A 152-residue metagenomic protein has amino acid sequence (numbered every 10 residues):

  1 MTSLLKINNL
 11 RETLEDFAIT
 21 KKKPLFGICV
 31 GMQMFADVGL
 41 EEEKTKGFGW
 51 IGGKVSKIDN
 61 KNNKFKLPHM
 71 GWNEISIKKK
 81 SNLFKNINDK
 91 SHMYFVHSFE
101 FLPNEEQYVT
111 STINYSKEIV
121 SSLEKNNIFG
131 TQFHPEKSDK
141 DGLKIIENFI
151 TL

Functional and structural regions predicted by a protein language model:
M1-G27, M32-T45, G49: Flexible gly/pro-rich beta->alpha loop and the following alpha-helix that scaffold active-site loops
E12-D16, D37-Y115: Pocket-forming structural segment of enzyme catalytic cores
F26, Y94, T110, F129-T131: Hydrophobic/aromatic beta-strand patches that form the interior of the parallel beta-sheet core in alpha/beta enzyme
C29, H97, H134: Histidine-centered divalent metal-coordination motifs
K90, E124-I128: Beta-strand-turn-beta hairpins that frame and shape the catalytic cleft of phosphate-ester-processing enzymes
K117-E124: Short, surface-exposed beta-strand/loop micro-motifs that present aromatic residues
T131-L152: Acyltransferase
